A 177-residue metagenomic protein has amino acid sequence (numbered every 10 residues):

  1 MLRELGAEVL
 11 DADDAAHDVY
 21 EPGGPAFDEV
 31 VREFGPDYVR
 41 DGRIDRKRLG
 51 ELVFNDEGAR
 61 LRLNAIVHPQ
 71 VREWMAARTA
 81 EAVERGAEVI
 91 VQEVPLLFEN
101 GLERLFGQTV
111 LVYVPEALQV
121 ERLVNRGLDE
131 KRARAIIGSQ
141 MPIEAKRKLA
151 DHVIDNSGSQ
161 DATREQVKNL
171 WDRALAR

Functional and structural regions predicted by a protein language model:
M1-L10: A conserved segment at the C-terminal end of the G1
A7, A87, L128: Short phosphate-binding/catalytic loops that engage adenosine nucleotides
E8, D14, Q108, D151-H152: Well-ordered beta-strand positions
V9-D11, T109-Y113, E130-K131: Short hydrophobic/aromatic-enriched beta-strand-loop microsegments
D14-V89: ATP-dependent small-molecule kinase phosphotransfer cores that center on conserved nucleotide phosphate-binding segments
I44, I66-V67, V114, G138-M141 (+1 more regions): Short beta->alpha linker loops
M75, R104-L105, E121-R177: Small-molecule kinase domains that catalyze NTP-dependent phosphoryl transfer to phosphate-bearing small molecules
A76-E84, E88-N125: ATP-dependent NMP and nucleoside kinases share a basic, alpha-helical "lid"
